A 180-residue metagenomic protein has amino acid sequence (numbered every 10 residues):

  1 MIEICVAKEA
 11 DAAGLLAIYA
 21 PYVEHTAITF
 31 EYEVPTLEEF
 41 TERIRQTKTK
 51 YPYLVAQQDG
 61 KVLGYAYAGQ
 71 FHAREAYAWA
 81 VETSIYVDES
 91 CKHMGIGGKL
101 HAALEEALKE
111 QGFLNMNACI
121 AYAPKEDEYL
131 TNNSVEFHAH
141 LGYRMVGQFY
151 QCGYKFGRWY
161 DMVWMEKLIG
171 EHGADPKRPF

Functional and structural regions predicted by a protein language model:
E3-L15: A short beta-loop-alpha structural element at the N-terminal edge of CoA-dependent acyl/N-acetyltransferase catalytic
L16-R43: Conserved GNAT-fold acetyl-CoA-binding loop/helix
V34-S90, H101, L168-E171: Acetyl-CoA-dependent GNAT
Y67, C119-A121, V135, A139-R158 (+2 more regions): Conserved catalytic-core motifs of GNAT/GCN5-like acyltransferases
A78, G95-G97, G173-F180: Short, charged, solvent-exposed linker or helix-capping segments at domain edges/interfaces that act as flexible hinges
S84-K92, I120-K125: A short, internal acetyl-CoA/4′-phosphopantetheine-binding micro-motif in the GNAT/acyltransferase core
H93-K109, T131-E136, H140: Conserved acetyl-CoA-binding loop-helix of GNAT-fold acetyltransferases
L108-L130: Conserved GNAT acetyl-CoA-binding A-motif
